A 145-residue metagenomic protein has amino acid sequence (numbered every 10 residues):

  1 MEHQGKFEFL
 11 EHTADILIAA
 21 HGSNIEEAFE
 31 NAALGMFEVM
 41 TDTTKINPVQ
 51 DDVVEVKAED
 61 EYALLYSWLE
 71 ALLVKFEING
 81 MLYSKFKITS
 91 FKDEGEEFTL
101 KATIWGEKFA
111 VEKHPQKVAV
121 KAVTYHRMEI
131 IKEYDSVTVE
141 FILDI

Functional and structural regions predicted by a protein language model:
M1-I145: Intrinsically disordered, low-complexity regions
